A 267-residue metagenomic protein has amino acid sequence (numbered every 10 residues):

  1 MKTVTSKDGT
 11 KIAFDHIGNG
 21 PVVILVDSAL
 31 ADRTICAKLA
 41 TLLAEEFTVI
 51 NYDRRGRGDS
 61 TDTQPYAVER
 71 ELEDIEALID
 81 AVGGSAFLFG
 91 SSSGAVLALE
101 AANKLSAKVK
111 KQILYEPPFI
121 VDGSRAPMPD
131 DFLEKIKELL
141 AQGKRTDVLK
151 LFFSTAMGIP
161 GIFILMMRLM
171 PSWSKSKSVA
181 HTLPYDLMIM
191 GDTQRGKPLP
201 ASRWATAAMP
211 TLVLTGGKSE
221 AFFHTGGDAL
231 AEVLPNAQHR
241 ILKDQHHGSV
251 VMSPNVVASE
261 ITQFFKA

Functional and structural regions predicted by a protein language model:
S6-T61: Conserved HGGG/HGGXW glycine-rich cap/lid loop of the alpha/beta-hydrolase fold
L25-A29, S92, G216: Glycine-rich His-Gly loop
T41, I50-F89, V256-S259: Active-site loop/oxyanion-hole signature of alpha/beta-hydrolase fold enzymes
D53-R57, P118, K243-Q245: Short beta-to-alpha linker loops that shape the active-site pocket of alpha/beta-hydrolase fold enzymes
S85-G123: Conserved hydrolase catalytic core segment
P117, V121-S174, D186-G191: Helix-rich cap/lid subdomain of alpha/beta-hydrolase
K175-E232, I241: Conserved serine/cysteine hydrolase catalytic core
A237-A267: Catalytic active-site module of serine/aspartate enzymes centered on a nucleophile-bearing elbow/loop
